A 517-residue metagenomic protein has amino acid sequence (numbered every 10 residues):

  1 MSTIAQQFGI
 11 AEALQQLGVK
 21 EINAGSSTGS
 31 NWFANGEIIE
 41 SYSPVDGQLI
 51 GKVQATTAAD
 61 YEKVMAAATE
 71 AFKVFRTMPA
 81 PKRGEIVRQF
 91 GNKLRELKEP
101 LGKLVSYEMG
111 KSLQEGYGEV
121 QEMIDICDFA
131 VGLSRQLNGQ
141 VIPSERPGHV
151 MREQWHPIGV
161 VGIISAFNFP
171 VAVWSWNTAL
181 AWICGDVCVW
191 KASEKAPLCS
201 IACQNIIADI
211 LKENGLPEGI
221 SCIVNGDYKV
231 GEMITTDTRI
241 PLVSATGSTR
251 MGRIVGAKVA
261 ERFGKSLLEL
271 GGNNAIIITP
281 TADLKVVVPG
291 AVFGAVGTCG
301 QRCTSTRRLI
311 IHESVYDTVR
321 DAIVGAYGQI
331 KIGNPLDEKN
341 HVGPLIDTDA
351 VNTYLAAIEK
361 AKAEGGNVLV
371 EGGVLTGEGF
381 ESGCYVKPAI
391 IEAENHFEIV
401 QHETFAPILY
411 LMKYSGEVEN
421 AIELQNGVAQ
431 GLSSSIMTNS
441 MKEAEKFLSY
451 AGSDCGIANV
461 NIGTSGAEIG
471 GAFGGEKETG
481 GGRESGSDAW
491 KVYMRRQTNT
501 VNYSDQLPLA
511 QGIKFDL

Functional and structural regions predicted by a protein language model:
M1-D46: Hydrophobic face of amphipathic alpha-helices that form TPR/SEL1-like repeat modules and related alpha-solenoid
I39, T56-T57, K195, L375 (+1 more regions): A generic structural motif
D46-G51, G215, I277, K331 (+1 more regions): Conserved C-terminal structural/oligomerization subdomain of aldehyde/semialdehyde dehydrogenase
G47, R83, V105, C127 (+9 more regions): Residue-level signal for inorganic ion chemistry
I50-L137, G148: Glycine-rich loop-to-alpha-helix module at the N-terminal edge of alpha/beta enzyme cores
I50-T56, A71-T77, I163, I276-T279 (+5 more regions): Short, well-ordered beta-strand elements within core beta-sheets of diverse protein domains
G139-V286: Rossmann-like NAD(P) dinucleotide-binding subdomain of oxidoreductase/dehydrogenase enzymes
R250-N395, E419, E423, V460 (+2 more regions): ALDH superfamily catalytic-core signature
